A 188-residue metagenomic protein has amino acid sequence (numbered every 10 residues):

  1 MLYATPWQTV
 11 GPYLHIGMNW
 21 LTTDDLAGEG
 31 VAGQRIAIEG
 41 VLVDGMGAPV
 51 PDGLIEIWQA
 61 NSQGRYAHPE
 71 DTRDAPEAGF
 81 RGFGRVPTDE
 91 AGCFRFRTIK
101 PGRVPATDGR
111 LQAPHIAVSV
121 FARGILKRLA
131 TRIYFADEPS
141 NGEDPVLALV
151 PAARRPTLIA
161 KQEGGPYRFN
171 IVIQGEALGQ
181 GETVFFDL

Functional and structural regions predicted by a protein language model:
M1-L188: Beta-strand-dominated extracellular/periplasmic modules and repeats in secreted or surface-exposed proteins
